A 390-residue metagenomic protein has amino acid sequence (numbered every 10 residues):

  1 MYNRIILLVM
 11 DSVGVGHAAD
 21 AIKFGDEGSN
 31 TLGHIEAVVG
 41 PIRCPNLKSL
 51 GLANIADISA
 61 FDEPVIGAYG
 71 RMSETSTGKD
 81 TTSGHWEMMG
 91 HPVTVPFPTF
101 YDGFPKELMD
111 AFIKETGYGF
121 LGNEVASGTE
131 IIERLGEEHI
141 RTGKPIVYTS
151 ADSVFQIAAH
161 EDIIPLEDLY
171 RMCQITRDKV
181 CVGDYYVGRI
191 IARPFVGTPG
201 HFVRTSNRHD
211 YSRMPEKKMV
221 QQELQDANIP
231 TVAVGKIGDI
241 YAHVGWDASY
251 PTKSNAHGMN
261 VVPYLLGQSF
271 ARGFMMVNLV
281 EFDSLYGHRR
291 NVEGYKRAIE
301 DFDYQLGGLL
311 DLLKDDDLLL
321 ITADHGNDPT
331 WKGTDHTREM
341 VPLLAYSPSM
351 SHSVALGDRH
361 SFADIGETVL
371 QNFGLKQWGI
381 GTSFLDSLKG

Functional and structural regions predicted by a protein language model:
M1-G390: Feature captures the catalytic ectodomains and active-site-proximal regions of enzymes that hydrolyze or transfer
